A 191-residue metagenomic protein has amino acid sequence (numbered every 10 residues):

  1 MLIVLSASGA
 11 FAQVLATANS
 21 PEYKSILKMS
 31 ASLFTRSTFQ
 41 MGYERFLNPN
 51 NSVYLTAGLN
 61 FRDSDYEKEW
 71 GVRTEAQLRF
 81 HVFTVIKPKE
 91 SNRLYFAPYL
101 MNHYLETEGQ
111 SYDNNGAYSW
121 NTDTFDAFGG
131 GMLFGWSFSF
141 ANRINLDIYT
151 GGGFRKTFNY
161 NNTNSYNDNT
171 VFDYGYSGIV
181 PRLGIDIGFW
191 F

Functional and structural regions predicted by a protein language model:
M1-S20: Cleavable N-terminal export/targeting peptides
V14-Y23, P49-N50, F83-R93, F140-L146: Short loop/turn motifs that connect adjacent beta-strands in outer-membrane beta-barrel proteins
S20-E22, S32-R36, D65-R73, K89-S91 (+2 more regions): Transmembrane beta-barrel outer-membrane domains
S25-M29, V53-L55, T74, N92-P98 (+3 more regions): Transmembrane beta-strands of outer-membrane beta-barrel proteins
L33-T35, R45, A57-D63, F80-V82 (+3 more regions): Transmembrane beta-strands of outer-membrane beta-barrel pores
M41, A76, F96, M132-F134 (+2 more regions): Membrane-embedded beta-strands of outer-membrane beta-barrel proteins, especially the hydrophobic/small aromatic
G58-E69, N102-D126, T157-Y176: Flexible, solvent-exposed loop segments that connect beta-strands
E75-F80, S177-F191: Outer-membrane beta-barrel "beta-signal"
